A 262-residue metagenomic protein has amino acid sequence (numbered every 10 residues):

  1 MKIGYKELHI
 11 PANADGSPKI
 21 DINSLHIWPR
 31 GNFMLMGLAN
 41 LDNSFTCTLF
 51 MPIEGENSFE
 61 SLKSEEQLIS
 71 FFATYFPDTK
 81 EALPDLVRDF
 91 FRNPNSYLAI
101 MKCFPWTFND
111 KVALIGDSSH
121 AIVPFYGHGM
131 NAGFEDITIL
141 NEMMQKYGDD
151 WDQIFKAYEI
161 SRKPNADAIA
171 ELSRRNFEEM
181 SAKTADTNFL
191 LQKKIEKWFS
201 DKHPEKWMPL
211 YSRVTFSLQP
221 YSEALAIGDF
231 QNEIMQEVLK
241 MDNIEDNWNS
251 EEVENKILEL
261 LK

Functional and structural regions predicted by a protein language model:
M1-L98, K102-F108: Conserved FAD-binding catalytic core of PHBH/FMO-like flavoproteins
L8, P94-A185: Conserved mid-domain beta->alpha element of the FAD-binding
I20, Q67, D117, I122 (+2 more regions): Conserved short hydrophobic patches within well-ordered secondary structure
E66, E135-T138, K193: A structural signal for well-ordered alpha-helical segments within the folded catalytic domains of diverse enzymes
E142-K262: C-terminal helical "tail/cap" subdomain of flavin- and related membrane-associated enzymes
